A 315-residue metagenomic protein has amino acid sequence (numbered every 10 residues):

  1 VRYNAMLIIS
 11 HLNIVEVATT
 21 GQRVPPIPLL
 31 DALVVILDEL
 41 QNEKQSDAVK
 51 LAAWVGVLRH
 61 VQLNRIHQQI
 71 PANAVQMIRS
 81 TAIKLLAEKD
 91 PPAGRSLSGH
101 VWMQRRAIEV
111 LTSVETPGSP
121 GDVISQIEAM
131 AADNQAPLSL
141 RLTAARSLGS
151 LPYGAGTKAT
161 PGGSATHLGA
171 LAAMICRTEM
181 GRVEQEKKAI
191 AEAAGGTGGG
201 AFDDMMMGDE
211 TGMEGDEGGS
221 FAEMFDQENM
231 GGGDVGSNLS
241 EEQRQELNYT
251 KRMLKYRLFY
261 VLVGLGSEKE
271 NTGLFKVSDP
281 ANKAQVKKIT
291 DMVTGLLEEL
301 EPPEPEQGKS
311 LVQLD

Functional and structural regions predicted by a protein language model:
V1, V15, T19-P25, L37-D315: Long, helix-rich interaction regions
Y3-H11: Non-membrane alpha-helical segments in proteins
P28-V34: Intrinsically disordered, low-complexity segments enriched in glycine and mixed charged residues
